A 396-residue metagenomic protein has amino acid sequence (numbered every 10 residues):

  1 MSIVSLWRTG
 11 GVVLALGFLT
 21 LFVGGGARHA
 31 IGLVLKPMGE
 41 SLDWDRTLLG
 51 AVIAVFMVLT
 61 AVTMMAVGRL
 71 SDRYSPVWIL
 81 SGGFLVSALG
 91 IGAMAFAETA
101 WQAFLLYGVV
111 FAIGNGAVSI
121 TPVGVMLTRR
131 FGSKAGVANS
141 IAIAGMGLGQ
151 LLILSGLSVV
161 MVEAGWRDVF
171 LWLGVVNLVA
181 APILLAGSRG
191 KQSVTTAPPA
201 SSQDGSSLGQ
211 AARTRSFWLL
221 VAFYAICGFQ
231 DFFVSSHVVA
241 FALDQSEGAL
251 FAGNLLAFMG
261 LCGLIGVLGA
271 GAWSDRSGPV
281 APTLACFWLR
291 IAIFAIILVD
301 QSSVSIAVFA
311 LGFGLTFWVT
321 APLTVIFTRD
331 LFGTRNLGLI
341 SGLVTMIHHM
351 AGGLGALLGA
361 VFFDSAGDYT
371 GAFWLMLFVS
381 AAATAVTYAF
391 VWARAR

Functional and structural regions predicted by a protein language model:
F22, Q102-V118, A225, S305-V319: Hydrophobic core of transmembrane alpha-helices in multi-pass small-molecule transporters, especially MFS/SLC-type
H29, M57-M65, L151, G260-L268 (+1 more regions): Residue-level signature of mid-helix packing/kink "hotspots" within the transmembrane helices of 12-pass Major
I31-L35, A212-V267: Extracytoplasmic gate region of multi-pass secondary transporters
V62-A100, S274: Conserved MFS/SLC helix-loop-helix module at the cytosolic interface between two early adjacent transmembrane helices
Y107-A144, G333: Cytoplasmic helix-loop-helix junction between adjacent transmembrane helices in 12-TM secondary transporters
A142-G190: Helix-loop-helix hairpin linking two adjacent transmembrane segments in secondary transporters
Q150, L331-A366: A late C-terminal transmembrane helix in Major Facilitator Superfamily
D231, A257-F327: C-terminal transmembrane helical hairpin of 12-TM major facilitator-type secondary transporters
